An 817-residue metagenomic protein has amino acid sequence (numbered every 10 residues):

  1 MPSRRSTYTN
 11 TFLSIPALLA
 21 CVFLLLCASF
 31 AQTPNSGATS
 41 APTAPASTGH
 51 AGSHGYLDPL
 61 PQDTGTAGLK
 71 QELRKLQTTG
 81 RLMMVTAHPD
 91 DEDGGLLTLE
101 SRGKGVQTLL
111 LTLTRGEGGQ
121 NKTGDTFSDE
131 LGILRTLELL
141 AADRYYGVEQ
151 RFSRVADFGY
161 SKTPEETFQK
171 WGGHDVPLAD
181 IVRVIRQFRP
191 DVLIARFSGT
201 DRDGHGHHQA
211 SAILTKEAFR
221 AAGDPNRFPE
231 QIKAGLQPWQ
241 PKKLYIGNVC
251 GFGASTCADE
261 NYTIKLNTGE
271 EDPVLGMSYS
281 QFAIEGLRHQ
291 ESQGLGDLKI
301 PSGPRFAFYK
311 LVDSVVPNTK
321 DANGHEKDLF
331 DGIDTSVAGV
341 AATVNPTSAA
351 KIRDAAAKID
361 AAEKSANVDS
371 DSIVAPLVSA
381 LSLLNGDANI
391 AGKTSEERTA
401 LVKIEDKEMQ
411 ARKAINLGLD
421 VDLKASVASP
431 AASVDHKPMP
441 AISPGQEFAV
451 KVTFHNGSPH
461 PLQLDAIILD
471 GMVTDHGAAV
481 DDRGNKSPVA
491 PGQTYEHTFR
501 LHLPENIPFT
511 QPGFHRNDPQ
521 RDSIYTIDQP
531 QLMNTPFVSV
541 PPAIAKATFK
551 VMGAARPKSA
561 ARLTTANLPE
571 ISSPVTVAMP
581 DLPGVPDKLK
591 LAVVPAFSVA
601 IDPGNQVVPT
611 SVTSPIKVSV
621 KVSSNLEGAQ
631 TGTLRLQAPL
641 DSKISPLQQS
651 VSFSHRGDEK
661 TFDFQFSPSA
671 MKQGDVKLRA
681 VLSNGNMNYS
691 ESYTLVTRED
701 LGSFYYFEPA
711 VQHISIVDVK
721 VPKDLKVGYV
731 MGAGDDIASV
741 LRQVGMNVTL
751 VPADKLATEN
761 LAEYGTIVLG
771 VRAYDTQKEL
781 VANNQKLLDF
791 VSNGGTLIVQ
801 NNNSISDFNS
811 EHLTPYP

Functional and structural regions predicted by a protein language model:
M1-F12: N-terminal secretory signal peptides that target proteins for export/translocation
S14-A28: Bacterial N-terminal signal peptides
T33-N35, A44-T48, A221-K424: The feature marks non-catalytic terminal segments
N35-Q187, Q209, K216-R220, D224: Active-site rim/loop-helix segments in enzyme catalytic domains that contact anionic ligands
M83-V85, T108-T112, E149-R154, V192-A195 (+5 more regions): Structural recognition of the beta-strand scaffold that forms the well-ordered cores of secreted hydrolase catalytic
V427-I716, V721-K723: Long beta-sheet-rich domains in secretory-pathway and surface-associated proteins
N688-G770: Aromatic-Pro/Gly-enriched surface loop or interdomain linker that acts as a lid/target-recognition segment
R772-P817: A glycine-rich, often tryptophan-bearing local segment used as a flexible ligand/cofactor-contacting loop or short
